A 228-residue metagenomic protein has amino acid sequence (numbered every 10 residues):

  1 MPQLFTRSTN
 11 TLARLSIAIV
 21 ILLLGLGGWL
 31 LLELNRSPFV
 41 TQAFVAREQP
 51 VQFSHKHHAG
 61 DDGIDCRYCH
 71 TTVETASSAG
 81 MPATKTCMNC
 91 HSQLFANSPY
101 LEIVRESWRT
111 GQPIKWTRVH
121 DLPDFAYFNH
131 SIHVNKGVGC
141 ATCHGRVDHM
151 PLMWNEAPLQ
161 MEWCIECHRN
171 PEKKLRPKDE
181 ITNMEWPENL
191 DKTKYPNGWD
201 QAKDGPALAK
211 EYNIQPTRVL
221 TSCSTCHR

Functional and structural regions predicted by a protein language model:
M1-Q52, K56-G60, I64, V73-P82 (+1 more regions): N-terminal export/targeting leaders of redox proteins
H58, H130-H133, L152-W154, E211-Q215: Axial heme c-ligation environment in periplasmic c-type cytochrome domains
G63-T72, T84-Q93, C140-R146, W163-N170 (+1 more regions): The canonical Cys-X-X-Cys-His
H70-R109: Acidic (E/D-rich), amphipathic helical modules within compact regulatory domains
T75, H149, K174: Active-site environment of divalent metal-dependent phosphoester hydrolases
A79-P82, W154-L159: Short linker/helix segments within small regulatory modules
A96-Y127, G137-V138, P158-I165, R169-R228: Flexible coil segments in periplasmic/lumen-exposed cytochrome c-class electron-transfer proteins
Y127-I132, G139-P151: A mid-sequence, solvent-exposed acidic-amphipathic segment
